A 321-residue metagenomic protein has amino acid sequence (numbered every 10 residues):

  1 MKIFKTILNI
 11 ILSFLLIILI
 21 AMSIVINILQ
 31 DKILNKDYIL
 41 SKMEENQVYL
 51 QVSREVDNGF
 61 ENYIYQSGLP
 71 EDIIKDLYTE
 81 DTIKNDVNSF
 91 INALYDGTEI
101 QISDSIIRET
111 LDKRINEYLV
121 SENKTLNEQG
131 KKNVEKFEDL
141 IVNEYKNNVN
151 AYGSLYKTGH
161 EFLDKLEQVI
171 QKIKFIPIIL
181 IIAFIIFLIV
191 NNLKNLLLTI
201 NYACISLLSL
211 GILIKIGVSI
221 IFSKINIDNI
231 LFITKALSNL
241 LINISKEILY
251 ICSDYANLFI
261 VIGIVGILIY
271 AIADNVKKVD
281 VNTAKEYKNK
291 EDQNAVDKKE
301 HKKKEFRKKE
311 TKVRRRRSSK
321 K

Functional and structural regions predicted by a protein language model:
K2, T6, H160, D164-E167 (+5 more regions): Membrane-helix interfacial "entry" motifs
K2-I11, Q171-K224, I272-Y287: Juxtamembrane interface at the cytosolic side of transmembrane helices
I7-F14, L166-I173, I251-Y255: Loop-to-transmembrane-helix entry motif
L15-D164: Cytosolic/nucleoplasmic, non-transmembrane interface domains of endomembrane and organelle-membrane proteins
Q171-F175, L240-V265: Hydrophobic alpha-helical transmembrane segments
I225-K246: Membrane-interfacial helical/loop segments at transmembrane boundaries in membrane proteins
V279-E310: Short, highly charged, low-complexity non-transmembrane loops/tails of multi-pass membrane proteins
